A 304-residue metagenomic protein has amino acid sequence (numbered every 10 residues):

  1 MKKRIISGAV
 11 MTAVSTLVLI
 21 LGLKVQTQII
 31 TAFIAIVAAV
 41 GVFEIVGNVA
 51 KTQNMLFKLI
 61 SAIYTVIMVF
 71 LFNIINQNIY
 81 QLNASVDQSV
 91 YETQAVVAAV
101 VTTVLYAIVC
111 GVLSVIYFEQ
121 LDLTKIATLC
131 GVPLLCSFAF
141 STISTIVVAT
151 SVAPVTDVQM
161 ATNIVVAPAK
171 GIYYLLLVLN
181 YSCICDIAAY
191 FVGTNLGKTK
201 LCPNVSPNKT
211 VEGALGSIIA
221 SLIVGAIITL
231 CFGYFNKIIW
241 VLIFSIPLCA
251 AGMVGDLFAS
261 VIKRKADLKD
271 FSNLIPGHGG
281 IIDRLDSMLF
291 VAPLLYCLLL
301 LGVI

Functional and structural regions predicted by a protein language model:
M1-I246: Membrane-embedded alpha-helical bundles of polytopic integral membrane proteins
S221-L222, R284, V291, L300: Hydrophobic transmembrane alpha-helices of multi-pass small-molecule transporters
A251-G252: Hydrophobic, small-residue-rich transmembrane alpha-helices and their short perimembrane loops in multi-pass membrane
K263, M288-L294: C-terminal transmembrane helix pair
K265-S287: Interfacial loop-to-transmembrane junctions
C297-I304: Juxtamembrane boundary at the C-terminal end of a transmembrane helix
